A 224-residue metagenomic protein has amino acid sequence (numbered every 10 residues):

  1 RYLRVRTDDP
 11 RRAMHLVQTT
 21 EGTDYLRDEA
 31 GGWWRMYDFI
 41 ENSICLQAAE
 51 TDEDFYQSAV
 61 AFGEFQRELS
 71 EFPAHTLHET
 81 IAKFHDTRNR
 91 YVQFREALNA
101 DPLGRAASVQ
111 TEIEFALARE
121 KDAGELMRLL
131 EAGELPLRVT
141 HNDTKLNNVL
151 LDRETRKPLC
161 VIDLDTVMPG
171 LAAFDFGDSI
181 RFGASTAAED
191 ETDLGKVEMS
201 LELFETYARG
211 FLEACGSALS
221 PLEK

Functional and structural regions predicted by a protein language model:
R1-V92, E96, G170-A172, G183 (+3 more regions): Conserved ATP-binding subdomain of kinase catalytic cores across diverse folds
Y2, R119-D122, L126, G210 (+1 more regions): Solvent-exposed, charged/polar functional surfaces in cytosolic regulatory/catalytic domains
I40-Y56, E71-H141, L150-C160: ATP-dependent phospho-/nucleotidyl transfer catalytic cores
Q57, A61, F115, D175 (+1 more regions): Charged catalytic carboxylate motif
R105, A218-K224: Short, surface-exposed acidic
T144: Hydrophobic HxD+1 residue recognition
N147: Conserved protein-kinase catalytic-loop position immediately C-terminal to the HRD catalytic Asp
L151-R209, A214-L219: Active-site Asp-x-Gly
